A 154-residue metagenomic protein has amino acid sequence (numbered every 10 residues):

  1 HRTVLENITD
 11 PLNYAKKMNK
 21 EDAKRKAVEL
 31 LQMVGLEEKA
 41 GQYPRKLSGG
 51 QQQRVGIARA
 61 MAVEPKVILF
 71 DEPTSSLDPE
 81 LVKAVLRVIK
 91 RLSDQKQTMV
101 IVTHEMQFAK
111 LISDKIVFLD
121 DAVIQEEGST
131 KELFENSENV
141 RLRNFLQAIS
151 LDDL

Functional and structural regions predicted by a protein language model:
Y43-L47, Q51: Conserved ABC ATPase signature
A62-K66: A short, proline-enriched helix->beta-strand linker immediately N-terminal to the Walker B motif in ABC-type P-loop
I68-D71: Catalytic Walker B motif of ABC-type/P-loop ATPase nucleotide-binding domains
T103-H104: H-loop/switch region of ABC-family ATPase nucleotide-binding domains
A109-L111: A short, surface-exposed alpha-helical micro-motif characterized by mixed small hydrophobic and charged/polar residues
E127-G128: ABC ATPase "signature
